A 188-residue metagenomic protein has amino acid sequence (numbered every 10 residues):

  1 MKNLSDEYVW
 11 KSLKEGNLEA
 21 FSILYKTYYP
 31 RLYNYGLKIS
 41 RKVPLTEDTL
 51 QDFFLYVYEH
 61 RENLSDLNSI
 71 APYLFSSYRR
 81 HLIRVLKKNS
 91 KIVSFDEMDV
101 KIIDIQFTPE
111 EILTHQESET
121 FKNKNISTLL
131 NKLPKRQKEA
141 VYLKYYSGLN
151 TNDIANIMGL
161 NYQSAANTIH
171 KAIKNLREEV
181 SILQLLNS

Functional and structural regions predicted by a protein language model:
M1-R31, S188: N-terminal module of bacterial RNA polymerase sigma factors
N3, S12, V93, N156-I157 (+1 more regions): C-terminal edge and immediately downstream basic/flexible tail or linker adjoining helix-turn-helix-like DNA-binding
K14-E15, D52-S69, K88: Sigma70-family region 2
Y25-V43, H60, L130: Amphipathic, Lys/Arg- and hydrophobic-enriched alpha-helical face
N34, D48-L55, N68-R80: Structural recognition of an alpha-helix C-terminal capping motif at a helix-to-coil junction
E62-D66, S76-D96: Arg/Lys-rich amphipathic alpha helix in sigma70-family domain 2
I92-E119: Internal acidic/polar
Q137, Y146, N152-I182: DNA-recognition helix of helix-turn-helix
